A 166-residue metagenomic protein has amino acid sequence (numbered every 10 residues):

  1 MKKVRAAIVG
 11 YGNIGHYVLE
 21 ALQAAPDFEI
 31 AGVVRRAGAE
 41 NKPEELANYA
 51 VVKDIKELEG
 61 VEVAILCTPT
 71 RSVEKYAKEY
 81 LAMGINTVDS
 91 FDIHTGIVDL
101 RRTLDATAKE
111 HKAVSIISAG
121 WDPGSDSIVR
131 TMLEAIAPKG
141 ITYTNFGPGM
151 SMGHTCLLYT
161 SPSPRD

Functional and structural regions predicted by a protein language model:
R5-V18: Glycine-rich adenosine-cofactor-binding loop
A25-E44: NAD(P)-binding Rossmann-fold cofactor-contacting core
A47-G60: Short acidic low-complexity segments
G60-A82, H94-V98: Beta-loop-alpha module in the N-terminal Rossmann-like domain of NAD(P)-dependent dehydrogenases, especially those
D92-V114: Rossmann-fold NAD(P)-binding glycine/threonine-rich loop
W121-D122, K139-G153, R165: NAD(P)-dependent dehydrogenases' Rossmann-like dinucleotide-binding region
S125-G140: Rossmann-like NAD(P)H-binding beta-loop-alpha module
Y159-D166: Conserved small/polar residues in nucleotide/adenosyl-binding loops
